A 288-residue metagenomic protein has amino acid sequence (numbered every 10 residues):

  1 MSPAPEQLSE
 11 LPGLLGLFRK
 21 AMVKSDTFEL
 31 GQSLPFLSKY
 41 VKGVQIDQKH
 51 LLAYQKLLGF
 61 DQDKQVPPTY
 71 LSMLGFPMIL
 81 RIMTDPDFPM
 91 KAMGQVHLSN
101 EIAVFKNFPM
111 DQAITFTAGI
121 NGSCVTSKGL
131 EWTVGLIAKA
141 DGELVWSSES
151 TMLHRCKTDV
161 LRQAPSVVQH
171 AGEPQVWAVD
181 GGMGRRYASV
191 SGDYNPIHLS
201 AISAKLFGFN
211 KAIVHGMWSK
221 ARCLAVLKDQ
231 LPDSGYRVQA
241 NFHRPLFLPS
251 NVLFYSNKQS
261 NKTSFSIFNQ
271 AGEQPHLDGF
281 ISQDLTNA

Functional and structural regions predicted by a protein language model:
M1-S99, D159, Q163-Q230: Hot-dog-fold acyl-thioester-processing enzymes
M1-V23, E29-P35, M78-L80, L98-V179 (+1 more regions): HotDog/MaoC-like acyl-thioester-processing domains
A53, P109-D111, K157, R186 (+4 more regions): A broad, structure-centric signal for solvent-exposed, well-ordered loop/edge residues that line or flank functional
Q65-C124, L130, W218-Y255, Q259-K262: Hydrophobic beta-strand-centered segment that forms part of the acyl-chain substrate-binding groove
